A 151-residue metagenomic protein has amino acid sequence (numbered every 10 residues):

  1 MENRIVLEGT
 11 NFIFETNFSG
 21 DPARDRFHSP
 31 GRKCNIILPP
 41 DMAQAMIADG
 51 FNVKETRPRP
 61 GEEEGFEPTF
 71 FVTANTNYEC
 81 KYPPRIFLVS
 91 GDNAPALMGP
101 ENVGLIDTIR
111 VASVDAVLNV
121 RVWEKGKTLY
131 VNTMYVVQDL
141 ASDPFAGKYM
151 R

Functional and structural regions predicted by a protein language model:
M1-I5, L140-R151: Acidic, gly/ser/pro-rich intrinsically disordered tails
M1-K81: OB-fold ssDNA-binding interfaces and closely related basic DNA-contact patches used across DNA replication/repair
I37, V117-N119, Y135: Residue-level recognition of well-ordered beta-strand positions that form the cores of beta-sheet-rich folds across
P40, P60-G61, I109, L140-D143: Glycine-rich loops and low-complexity Gly/Arg-rich segments that provide flexible linkers or classic glycine-based
P40, V120-V122, Q138: Beta-strand elements of well-folded, non-transmembrane domains
V72-L97: Mid-chain, well-packed structural core segment of small domains
S90-V114, N119-T128: Exposed beta-sheet edge/beta-hairpin loop segments within beta-rich domains
E124-P144: OB-fold/S1-family single-stranded nucleic acid-binding modules
